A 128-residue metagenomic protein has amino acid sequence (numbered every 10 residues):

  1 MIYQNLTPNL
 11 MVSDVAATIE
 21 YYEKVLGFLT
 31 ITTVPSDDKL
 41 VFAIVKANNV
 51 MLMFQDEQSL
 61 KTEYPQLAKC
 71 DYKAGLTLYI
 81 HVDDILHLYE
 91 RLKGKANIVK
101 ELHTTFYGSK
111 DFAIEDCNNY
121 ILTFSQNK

Functional and structural regions predicted by a protein language model:
M1-N9, L29-I80, Y89-E115, Q126-K128: Vicinal oxygen chelate
T18-E23, L92, D116-N119: Conserved active-site tyrosine of GNAT-family acetyltransferases
L26: Major-groove DNA-recognition helix of helix-turn-helix-type DNA-binding domains
I121-F124: Short glycine-/small-residue motifs
